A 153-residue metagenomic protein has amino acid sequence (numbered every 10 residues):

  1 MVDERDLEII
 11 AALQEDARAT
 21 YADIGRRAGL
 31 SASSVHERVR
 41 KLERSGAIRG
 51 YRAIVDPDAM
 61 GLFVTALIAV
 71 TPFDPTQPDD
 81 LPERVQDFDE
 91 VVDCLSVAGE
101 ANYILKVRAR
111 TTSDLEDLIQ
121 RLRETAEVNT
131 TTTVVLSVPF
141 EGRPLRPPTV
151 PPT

Functional and structural regions predicted by a protein language model:
M1-T153: A compositional/biophysical signature of low hydrophobicity enriched in polar/charged and small residues
